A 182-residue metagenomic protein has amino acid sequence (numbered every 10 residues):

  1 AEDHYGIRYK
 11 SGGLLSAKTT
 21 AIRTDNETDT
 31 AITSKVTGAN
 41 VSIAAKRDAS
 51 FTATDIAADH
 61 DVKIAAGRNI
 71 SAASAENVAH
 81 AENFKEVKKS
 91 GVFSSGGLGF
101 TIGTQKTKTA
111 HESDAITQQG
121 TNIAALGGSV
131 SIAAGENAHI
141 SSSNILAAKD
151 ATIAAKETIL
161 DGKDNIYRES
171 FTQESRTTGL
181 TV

Functional and structural regions predicted by a protein language model:
A1-V182: Binding/recognition "hotspot" determinant
